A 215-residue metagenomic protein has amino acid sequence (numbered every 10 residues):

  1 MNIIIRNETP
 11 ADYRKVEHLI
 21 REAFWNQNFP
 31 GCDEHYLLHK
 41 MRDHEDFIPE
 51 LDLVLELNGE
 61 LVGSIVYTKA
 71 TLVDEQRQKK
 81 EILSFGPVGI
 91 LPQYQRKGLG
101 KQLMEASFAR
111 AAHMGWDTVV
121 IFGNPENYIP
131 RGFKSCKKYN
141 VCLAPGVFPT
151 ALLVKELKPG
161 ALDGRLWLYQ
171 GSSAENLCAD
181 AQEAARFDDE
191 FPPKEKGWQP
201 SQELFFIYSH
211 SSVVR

Functional and structural regions predicted by a protein language model:
I3-V16: A short beta-loop-alpha structural element at the N-terminal edge of CoA-dependent acyl/N-acetyltransferase catalytic
E17, F24-L72: Active-site rim helix/loop that mediates acceptor-substrate recognition in acyltransferases
L51, L55, G86-G89, W116 (+1 more regions): Internal, conserved structured core segments that host functional sites
E60, L91-Q102, M114, P130: Conserved glycine-rich acetyl-CoA-binding loop
A70-F85, Q95: A conserved beta-turn-beta hairpin within the catalytic core of GNAT-like acetyltransferases that forms part
F85, I90, R96-A109, I121: Conserved acetyl-CoA-binding loop-helix of GNAT-fold acetyltransferases
H113-D117, G123-V147: Conserved active-site alpha-helix within GNAT-family acetyltransferase domains
A161-R215: Acidic/histidine-enriched, glycine/proline-rich intrinsically disordered or flexible terminal extensions
